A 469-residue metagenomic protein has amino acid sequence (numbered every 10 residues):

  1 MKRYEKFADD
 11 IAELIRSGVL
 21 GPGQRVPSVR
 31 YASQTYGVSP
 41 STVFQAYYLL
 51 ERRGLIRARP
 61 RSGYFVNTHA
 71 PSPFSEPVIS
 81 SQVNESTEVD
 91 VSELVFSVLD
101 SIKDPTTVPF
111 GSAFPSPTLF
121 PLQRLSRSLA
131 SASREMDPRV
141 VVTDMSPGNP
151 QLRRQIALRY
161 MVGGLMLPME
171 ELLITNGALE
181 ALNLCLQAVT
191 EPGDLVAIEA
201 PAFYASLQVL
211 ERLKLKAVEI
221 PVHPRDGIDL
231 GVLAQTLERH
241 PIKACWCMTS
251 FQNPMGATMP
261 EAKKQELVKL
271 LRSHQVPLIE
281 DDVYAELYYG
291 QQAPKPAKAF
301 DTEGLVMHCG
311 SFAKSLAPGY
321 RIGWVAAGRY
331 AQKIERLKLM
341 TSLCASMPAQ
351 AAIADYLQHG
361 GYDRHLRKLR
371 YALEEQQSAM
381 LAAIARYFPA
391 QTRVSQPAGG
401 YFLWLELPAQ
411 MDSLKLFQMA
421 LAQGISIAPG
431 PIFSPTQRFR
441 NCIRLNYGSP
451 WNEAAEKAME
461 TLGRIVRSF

Functional and structural regions predicted by a protein language model:
M1-A130, E335, L339-S346, R367 (+9 more regions): N-terminal basic, amphipathic alpha-helical segments
R57-A58, L167, I427: Short beta-strand "wing" residues that participate in macromolecule-binding interfaces
R134-H274, E286-E303, L373: Conserved core of the PLP fold type I
T302-Y371: Conserved core segment of the aminotransferase class I/II
A354, L366-T392: Conserved PLP-dependent catalytic core of the aminotransferase class-I/II
F433-Q437: AMP-binding (ANL) adenylation modules
